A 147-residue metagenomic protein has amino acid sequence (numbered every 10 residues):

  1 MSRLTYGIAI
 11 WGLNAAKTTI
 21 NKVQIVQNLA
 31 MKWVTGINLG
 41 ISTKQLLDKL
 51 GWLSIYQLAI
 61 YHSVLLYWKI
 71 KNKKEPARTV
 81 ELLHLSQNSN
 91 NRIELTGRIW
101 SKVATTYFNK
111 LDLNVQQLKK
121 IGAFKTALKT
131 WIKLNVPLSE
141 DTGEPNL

Functional and structural regions predicted by a protein language model:
M1-H84: Non-catalytic, peripheral interaction segments enriched in hydrophobic/basic residues
S2-T18, Q24, R98-L147: Charged boundary/loop elements
A15, W33, Q45, I70-K74 (+5 more regions): N-terminal cationic leader/targeting segments used for protein routing and processing
K17, L58, N72-K74, N88-I93 (+2 more regions): N-terminal processing/targeting junctions
H62, V80-L82, S89, Y107 (+1 more regions): Compositionally biased non-globular segments, especially hydrophobic aliphatic-rich helices of signal peptides
A77-V103: Amphipathic alpha-helical
